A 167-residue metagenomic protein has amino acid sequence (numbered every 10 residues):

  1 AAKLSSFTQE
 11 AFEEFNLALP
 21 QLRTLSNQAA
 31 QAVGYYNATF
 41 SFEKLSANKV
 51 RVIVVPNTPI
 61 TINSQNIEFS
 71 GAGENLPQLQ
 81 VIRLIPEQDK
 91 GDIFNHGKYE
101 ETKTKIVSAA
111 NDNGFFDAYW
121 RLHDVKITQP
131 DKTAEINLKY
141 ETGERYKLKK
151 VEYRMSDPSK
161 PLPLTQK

Functional and structural regions predicted by a protein language model:
A1-K167: Interaction-mediating elements
